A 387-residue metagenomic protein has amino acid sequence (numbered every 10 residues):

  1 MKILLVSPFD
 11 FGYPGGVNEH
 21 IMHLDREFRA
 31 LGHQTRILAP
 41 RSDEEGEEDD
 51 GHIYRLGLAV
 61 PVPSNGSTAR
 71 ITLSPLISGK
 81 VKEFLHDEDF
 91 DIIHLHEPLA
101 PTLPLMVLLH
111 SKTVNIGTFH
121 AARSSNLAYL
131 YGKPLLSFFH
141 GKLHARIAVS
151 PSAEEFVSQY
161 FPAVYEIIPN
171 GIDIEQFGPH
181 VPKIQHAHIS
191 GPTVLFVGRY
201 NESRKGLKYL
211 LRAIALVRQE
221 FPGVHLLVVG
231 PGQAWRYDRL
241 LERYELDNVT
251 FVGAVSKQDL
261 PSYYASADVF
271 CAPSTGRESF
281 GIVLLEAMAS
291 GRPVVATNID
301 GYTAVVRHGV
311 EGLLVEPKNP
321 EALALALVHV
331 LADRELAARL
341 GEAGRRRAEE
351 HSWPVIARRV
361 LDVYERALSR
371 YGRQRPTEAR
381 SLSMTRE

Functional and structural regions predicted by a protein language model:
R41, S152, G171: Carbohydrate-associated surface elements
L127, S158, I172-A187, D238-R239 (+1 more regions): Acidic anion/phosphate-binding donor-loop and adjacent secondary structure in glycosyltransferase catalytic cores
H186-K205, L211-I214, L227: Conserved donor-binding/catalytic core segment of Leloir-type glycosyltransferases
D238-Q258: Nucleotide-activated donor-binding/catalytic signature segment of Leloir-type glycosyltransferases, i.e., the conserved
A254-V255, S262-A267: Short alpha-helical donor nucleotide-sugar binding micro-motif in glycosyltransferases
A265-S279, R292: Acidic donor-binding loop of glycosyltransferase active sites
P293-A296, V306: Short hydrophobic beta-strand element within catalytic cores of glycosyltransferases and related nucleotide-activated
H308-G309, L313-P320, H329-E335: Conserved acidic donor-binding segment of nucleotide-sugar-dependent glycosyltransferases
